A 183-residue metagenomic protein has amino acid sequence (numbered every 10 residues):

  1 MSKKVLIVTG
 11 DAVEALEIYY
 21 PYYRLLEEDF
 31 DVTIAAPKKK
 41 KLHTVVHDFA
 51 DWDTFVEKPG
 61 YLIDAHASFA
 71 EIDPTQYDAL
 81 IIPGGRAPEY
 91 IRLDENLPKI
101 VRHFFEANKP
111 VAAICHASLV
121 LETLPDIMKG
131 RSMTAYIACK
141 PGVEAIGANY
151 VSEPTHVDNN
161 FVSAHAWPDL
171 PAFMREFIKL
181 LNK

Functional and structural regions predicted by a protein language model:
M1-A107, L119-S132, K140-K183: Extended, subdomain-level signal for the structured scaffold at the beginning of enzyme domains
I114-A117: Short, thiol/selenol-centered motifs that function as redox-active sites or metal-ligating centers
